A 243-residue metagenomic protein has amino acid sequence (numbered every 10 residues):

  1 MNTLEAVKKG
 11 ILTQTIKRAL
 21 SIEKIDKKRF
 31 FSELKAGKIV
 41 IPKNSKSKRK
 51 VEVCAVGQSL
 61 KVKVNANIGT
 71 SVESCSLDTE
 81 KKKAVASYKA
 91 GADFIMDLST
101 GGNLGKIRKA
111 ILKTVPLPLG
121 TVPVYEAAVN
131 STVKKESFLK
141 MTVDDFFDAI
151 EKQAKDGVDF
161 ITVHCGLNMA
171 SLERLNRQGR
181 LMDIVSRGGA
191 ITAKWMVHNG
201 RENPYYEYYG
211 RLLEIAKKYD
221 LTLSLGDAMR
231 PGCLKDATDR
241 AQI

Functional and structural regions predicted by a protein language model:
N2-I243: Alpha/beta enzyme core
